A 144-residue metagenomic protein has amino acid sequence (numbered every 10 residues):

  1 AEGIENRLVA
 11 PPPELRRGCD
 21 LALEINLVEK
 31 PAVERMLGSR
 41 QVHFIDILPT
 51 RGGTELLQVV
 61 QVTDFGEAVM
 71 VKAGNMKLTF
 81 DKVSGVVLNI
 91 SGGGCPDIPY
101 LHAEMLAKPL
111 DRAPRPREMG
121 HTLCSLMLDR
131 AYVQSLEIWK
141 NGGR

Functional and structural regions predicted by a protein language model:
A1-R16, K82: Ordered, small/hydrophobic-rich secondary-structure cores
E2, V33-V42: Short amphipathic alpha-helices in soluble, non-transmembrane regions that often serve as interface/regulatory elements
L8-V9, I45-I47: General beta-strand structural signal in soluble alpha/beta enzymes
R17-A22: Short, intrinsically disordered low-complexity segments
I25-P31: Helix N-cap motif at beta-to-alpha junctions
K30, V69-R144: Active-site- and interface-proximal helix/loop "cap" or "latch" segments in soluble metabolic and energy-transducing
Q41-F44, V87: A broad structural signal for short, well-ordered beta-strand segments within beta-sheet-rich domains
I47-V83: Structured beta-strand/loop patches that form or line metal/cofactor-binding pockets in enzymes
